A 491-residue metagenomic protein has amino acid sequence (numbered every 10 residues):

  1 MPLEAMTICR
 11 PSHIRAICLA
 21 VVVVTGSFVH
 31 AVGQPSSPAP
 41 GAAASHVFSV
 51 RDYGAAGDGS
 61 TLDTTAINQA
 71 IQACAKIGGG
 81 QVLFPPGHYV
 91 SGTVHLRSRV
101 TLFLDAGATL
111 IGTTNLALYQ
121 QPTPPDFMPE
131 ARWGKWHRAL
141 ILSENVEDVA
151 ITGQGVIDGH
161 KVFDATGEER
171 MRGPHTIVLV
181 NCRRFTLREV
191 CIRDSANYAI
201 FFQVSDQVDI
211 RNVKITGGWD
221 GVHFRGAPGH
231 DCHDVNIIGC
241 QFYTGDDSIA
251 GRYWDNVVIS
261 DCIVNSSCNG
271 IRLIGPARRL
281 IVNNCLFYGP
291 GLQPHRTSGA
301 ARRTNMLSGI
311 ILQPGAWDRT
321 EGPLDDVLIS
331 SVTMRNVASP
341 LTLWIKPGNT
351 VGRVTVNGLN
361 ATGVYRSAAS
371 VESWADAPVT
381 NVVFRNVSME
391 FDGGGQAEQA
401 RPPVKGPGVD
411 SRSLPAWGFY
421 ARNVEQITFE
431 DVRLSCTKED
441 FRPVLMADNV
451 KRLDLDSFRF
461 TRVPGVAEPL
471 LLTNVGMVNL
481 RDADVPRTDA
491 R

Functional and structural regions predicted by a protein language model:
E4-C18: Bacterial N-terminal signal peptides that target proteins for export
I8-C9, V24, G33-Q34: Intrinsic disorder/low-complexity segments
A16-H30: Bacterial N-terminal signal peptides
A31-R491: Extracellular/periplasmic carbohydrate-active domains that bind, remodel, or depolymerize complex polysaccharides
